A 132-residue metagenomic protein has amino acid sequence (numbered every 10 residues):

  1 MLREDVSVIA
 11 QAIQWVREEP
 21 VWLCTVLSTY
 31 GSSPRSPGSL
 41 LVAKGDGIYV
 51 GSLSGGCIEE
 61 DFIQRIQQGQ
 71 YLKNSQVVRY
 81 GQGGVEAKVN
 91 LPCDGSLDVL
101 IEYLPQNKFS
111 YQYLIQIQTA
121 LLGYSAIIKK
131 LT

Functional and structural regions predicted by a protein language model:
M1-T132: Segments forming oxygen-rich coordination pockets for charged ligands
